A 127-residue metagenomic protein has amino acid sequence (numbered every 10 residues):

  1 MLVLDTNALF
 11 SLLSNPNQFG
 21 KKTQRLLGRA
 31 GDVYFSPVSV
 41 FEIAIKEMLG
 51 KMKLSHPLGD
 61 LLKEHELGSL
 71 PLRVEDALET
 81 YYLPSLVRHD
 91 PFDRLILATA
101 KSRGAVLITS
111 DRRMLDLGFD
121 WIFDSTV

Functional and structural regions predicted by a protein language model:
M1-F35, M48-D60, R103, D116 (+1 more regions): Short, well-structured N-terminal submotif of metal-dependent ribonuclease cores
L4, F41, S110: Active-site flanking residues adjacent to catalytic metal/cofactor-binding acidic residues
T6-N7, I43, R73, A100: Generic structural signal for small/hydrophobic residues in well-ordered secondary structure, especially within
L9, V40, A77, M114-L115: A generic structural signal for short hydrophobic patches within well-formed alpha-helices
N15-P16, K46, L83, D120: Residue-level signal for well-ordered alpha-helical positions
Y34, L70, I122: General small-molecule cofactor/ligand-binding pocket signal
S55, L67-R112, F119: Active-site neighborhoods of divalent-metal-dependent phosphate/nucleic-acid chemistry enzymes
E64-H65, I122-V127: Short hydrophobic/aromatic patches at helix-to-coil boundaries
